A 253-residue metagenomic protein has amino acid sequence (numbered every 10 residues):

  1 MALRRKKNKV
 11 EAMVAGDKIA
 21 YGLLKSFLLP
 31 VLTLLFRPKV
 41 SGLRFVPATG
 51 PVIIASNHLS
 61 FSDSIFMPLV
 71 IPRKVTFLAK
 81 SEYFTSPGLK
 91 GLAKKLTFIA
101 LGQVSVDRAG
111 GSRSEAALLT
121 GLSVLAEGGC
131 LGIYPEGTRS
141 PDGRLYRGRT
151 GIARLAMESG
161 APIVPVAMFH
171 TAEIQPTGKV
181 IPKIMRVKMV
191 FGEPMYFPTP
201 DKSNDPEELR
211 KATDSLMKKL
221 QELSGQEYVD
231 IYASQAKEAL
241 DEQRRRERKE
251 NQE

Functional and structural regions predicted by a protein language model:
A2-A20, E115-E253: Non-catalytic C-terminal accessory region of glycerolipid acyltransferases and related lyso-lipid remodeling enzymes
A2-A48, R73, G88-L101: A transmembrane-helix-recognition feature enriched in membrane-embedded lipid enzymes and envelope glyco-/phospholipid
P30, R44-F45, M67-P68, K95-T97 (+2 more regions): Short secondary-structure boundary/capping segments
T33, A48-G111: Catalytic core of membrane glycerolipid acyltransferases/transacylases, capturing the structured, soluble-facing
T33-S41, R113-E115, T171-E173: Short gly/ser/thr-rich secondary-structure transition/capping motifs
P38-L43, D63-S64, K90-L92, L118-T120 (+1 more regions): A generic local structural motif
G42, N57, A79-K80, Y134-E136 (+1 more regions): A secondary-structure boundary/capping signal
R44, S81, D107-A109, A167 (+1 more regions): Residues at the C-termini of beta-strands that transition into short coil/loop
